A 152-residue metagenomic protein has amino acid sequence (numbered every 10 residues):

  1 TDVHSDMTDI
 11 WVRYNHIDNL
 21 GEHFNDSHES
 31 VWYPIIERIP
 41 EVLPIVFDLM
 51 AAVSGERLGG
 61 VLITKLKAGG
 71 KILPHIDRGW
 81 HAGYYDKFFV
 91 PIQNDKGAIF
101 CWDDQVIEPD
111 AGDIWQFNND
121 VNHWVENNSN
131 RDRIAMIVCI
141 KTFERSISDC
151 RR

Functional and structural regions predicted by a protein language model:
T1-V53: Non-heme Fe(II)/2-oxoglutarate
I63-A82: Conserved short histidine dyad/triad with adjacent acidic residue
K65, H81-A98, C139: Short, conserved beta-strand element in jelly-roll/cupin
L73, P91-D110: A short beta-strand-loop-beta hairpin characteristic of the jelly-roll/cupin
P74-H75, A98-F100, F117-N118, N122-N130: Short beta-strand His + acidic residue motifs that chelate non-heme Fe in jelly-roll/DSBH and cupin folds
D86-P91, I114-Q116, N130-S148: A short hydrophobic beta-strand segment most commonly corresponding to one strand of the jelly-roll/cupin
E108-N119: Short secondary-structure subsegments characteristic of cysteine-rich extracellular domains
C150-R152: Acidic/negatively charged segments and metal-coordination signatures
